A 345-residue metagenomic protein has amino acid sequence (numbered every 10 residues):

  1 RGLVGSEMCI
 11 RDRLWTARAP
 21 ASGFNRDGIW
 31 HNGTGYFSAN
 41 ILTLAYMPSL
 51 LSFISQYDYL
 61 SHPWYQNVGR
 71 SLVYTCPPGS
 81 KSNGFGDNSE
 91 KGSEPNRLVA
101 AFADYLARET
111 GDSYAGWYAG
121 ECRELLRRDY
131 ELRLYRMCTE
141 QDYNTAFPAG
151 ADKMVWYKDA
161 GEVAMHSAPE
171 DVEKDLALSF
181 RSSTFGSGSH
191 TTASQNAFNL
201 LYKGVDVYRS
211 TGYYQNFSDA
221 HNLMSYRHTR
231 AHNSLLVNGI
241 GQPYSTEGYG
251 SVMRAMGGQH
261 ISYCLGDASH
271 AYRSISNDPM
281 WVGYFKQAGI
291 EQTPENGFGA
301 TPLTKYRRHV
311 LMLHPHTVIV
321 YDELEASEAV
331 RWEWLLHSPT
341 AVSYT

Functional and structural regions predicted by a protein language model:
G2-I10: Short, small-residue-biased leader/transition segments that mark boundaries at the very start of proteins
R11-T34, P77-D87: Glycine- and aromatic-rich loop/turn segments at beta-sheet edges
D12, A19, T43-Y46, L50 (+2 more regions): Alpha-helical scaffold segments in carbohydrate-active enzymes
N32-T43: Aromatic- and histidine-enriched alpha-helix N-cap/loop-to-helix transition segments that scaffold the rims
L50-L60: Inter-helical turn/loop segments and adjacent helix faces that build the functional surface of alpha-helical bundle
V73-P95, A103, N196, A220-Y226: CBM-like carbohydrate-recognition segments
F85-P148: N-terminal leader/propeptide and maturation segments of large enzyme subunits in energy/redox metabolism and hydrolases
E124-Y344: Catalytic and substrate-binding regions of extracellular carbohydrate-active enzymes, especially polysaccharide lyases
